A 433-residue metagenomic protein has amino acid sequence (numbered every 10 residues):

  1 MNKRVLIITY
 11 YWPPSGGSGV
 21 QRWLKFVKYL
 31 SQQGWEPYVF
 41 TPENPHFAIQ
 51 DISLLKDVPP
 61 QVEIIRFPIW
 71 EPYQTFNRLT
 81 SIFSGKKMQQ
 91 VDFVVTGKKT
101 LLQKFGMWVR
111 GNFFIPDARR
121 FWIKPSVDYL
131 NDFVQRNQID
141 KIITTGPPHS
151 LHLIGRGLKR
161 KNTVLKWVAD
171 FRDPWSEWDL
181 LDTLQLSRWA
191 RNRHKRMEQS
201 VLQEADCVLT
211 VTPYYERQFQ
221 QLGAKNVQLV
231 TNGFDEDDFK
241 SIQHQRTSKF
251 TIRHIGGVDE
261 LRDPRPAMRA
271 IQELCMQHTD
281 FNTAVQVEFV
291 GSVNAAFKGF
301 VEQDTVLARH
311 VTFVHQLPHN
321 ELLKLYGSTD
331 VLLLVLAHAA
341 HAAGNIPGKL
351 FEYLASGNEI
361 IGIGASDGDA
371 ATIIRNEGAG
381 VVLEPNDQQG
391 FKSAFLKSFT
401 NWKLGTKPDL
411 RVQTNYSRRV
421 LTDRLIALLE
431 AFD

Functional and structural regions predicted by a protein language model:
M1-Y73, C207, E216, V227 (+2 more regions): N-terminal subdomain of nucleotide-sugar transferases
P42-R120: A conserved catalytic-core segment of Leloir-type glycosyltransferases
P72-R78, F234-K249: Acidic anion/phosphate-binding donor-loop and adjacent secondary structure in glycosyltransferase catalytic cores
N131, S150-L153, G157-K161, W175 (+1 more regions): Membrane-proximal helix-turn-helix segments that form the acceptor-binding/catalytic region of lipid-linked
Y214, G233: Carbohydrate-associated surface elements
Q245-R262, M268-I271, L421: Conserved donor-binding/catalytic core segment of Leloir-type glycosyltransferases
R262, P318-L325, L332-F351, I360-T372: Nucleotide-sugar-dependent
A284, F289-G291, A296-L323: Nucleotide-activated donor-binding/catalytic signature segment of Leloir-type glycosyltransferases, i.e., the conserved
